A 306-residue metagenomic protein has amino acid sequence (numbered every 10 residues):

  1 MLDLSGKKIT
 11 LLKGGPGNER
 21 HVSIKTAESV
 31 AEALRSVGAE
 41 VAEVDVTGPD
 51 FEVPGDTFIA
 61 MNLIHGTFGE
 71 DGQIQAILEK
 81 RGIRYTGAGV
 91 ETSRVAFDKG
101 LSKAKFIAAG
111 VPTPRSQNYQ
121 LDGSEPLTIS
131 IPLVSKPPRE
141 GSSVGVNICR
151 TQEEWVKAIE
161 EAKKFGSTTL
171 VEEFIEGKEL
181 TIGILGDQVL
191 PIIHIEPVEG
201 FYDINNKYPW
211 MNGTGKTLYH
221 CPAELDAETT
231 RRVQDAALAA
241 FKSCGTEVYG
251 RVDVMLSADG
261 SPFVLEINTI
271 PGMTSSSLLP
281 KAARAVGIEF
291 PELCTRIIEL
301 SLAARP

Functional and structural regions predicted by a protein language model:
M1-E91, V95-F97, L101, Q120-P126 (+1 more regions): ATP-binding N-terminal substructure of ATP-dependent carboxylate-amine bond-forming enzymes
M1-K13, V41, P49-V53, V95-K178 (+1 more regions): Active-site nucleotide/adenylate-binding loops and adjacent lid/helix of ATP-dependent enzymes
L4, D226-P306: ATP-dependent carboxylate activation and anion-phosphoryl transfer catalytic cores that bind Mg-ATP to form
S5-L12, N212-P222, L278: A short small-residue
A42-T47, T169, E173, T246-D259: A short glycine-rich, hydrophobically flanked beta-strand micro-motif that places a catalytic Asp/Glu for divalent metal
P54-F58, L127-S130, G186-D187, A258-F263: A short, glycine/Asx- and small/polar-enriched loop/turn that sits immediately N-terminal to a beta-strand
R150-D235, L256-F263: Phosphate-binding site of ATP-dependent enzymes
